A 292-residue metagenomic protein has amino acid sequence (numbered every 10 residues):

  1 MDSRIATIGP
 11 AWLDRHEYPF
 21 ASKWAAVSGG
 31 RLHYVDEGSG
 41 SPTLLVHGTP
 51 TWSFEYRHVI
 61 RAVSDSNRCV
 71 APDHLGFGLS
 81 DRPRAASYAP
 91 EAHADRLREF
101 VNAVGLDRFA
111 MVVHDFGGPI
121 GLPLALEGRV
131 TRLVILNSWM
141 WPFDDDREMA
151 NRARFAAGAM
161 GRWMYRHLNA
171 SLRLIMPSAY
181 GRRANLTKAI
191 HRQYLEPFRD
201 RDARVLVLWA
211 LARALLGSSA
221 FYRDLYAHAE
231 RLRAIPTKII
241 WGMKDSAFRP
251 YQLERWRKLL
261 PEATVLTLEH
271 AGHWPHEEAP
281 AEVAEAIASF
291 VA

Functional and structural regions predicted by a protein language model:
M1-K23, L32-V35, V70, F77-V112 (+3 more regions): Flexible "cap/lid" subdomain of the alpha/beta-hydrolase fold that forms the substrate-access gate
V35-L79: Conserved HGGG/HGGXW glycine-rich cap/lid loop of the alpha/beta-hydrolase fold
S53, P119, A271-G272: A short, glycine- and basic residue-enriched loop/turn that sits immediately adjacent to a domain's principal
A271-P280: Catalytic histidine-centered segment of alpha/beta-hydrolase-like enzymes
A284-A292: C-terminal alpha-helical cap of glycosyltransferases
